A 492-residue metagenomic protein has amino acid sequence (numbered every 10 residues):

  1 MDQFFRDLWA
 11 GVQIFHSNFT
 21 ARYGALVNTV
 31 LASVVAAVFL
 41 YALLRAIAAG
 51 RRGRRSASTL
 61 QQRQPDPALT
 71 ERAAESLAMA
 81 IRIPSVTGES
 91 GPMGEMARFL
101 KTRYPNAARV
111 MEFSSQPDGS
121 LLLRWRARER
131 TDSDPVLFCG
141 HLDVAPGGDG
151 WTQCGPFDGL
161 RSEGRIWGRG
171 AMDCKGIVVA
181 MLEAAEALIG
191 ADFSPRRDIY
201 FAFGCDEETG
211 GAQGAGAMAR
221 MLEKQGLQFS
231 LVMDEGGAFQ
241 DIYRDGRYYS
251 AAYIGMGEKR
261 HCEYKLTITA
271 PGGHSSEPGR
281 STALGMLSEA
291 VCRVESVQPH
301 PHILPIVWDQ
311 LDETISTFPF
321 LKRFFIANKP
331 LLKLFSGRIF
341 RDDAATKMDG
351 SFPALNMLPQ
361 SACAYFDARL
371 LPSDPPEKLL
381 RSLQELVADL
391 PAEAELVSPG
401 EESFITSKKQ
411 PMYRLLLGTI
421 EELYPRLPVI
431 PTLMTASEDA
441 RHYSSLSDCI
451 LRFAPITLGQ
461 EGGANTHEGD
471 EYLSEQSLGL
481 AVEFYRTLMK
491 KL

Functional and structural regions predicted by a protein language model:
F4, L8-N18, N28-R169, L188-R197: Acidic/His- and Gly-rich active-site-bordering loop/insert found across diverse amide/peptide-bond hydrolases
V27, G53-A57, L222-Q225, S230 (+5 more regions): Acidic-enriched catalytic cores of C-N bond-cleaving enzymes acting on peptides and small amides
T87, M172, E207, A270-S276 (+1 more regions): A generic structural motif
S114, T131, Q240-D241, H300-A354 (+3 more regions): An extended, acidic, His-containing surface patch that forms the Zn2+-binding/catalytic region of metallohydrolases
G148-T152, D192-S194, I254-H261, D349 (+2 more regions): Short glycine/proline-enriched loop/turn "hinge" motifs that connect secondary-structure elements and lie
I166, M172-Y253: Acidic/histidine-rich catalytic neighborhood of metal-dependent amide-processing enzymes
E183-G190, E289-R293, A368, T487-K490: Short glycine/serine- and small hydrophobic-enriched flexible loop segments
